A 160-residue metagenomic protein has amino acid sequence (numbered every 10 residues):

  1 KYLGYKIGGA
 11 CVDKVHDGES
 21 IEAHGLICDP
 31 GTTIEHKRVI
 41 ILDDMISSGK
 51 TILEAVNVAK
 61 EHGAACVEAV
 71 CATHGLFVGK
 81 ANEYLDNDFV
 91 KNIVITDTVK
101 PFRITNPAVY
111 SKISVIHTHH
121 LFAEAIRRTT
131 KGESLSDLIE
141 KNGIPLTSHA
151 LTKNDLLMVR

Functional and structural regions predicted by a protein language model:
K1-R160: PRPP-associated nucleotide enzymes
